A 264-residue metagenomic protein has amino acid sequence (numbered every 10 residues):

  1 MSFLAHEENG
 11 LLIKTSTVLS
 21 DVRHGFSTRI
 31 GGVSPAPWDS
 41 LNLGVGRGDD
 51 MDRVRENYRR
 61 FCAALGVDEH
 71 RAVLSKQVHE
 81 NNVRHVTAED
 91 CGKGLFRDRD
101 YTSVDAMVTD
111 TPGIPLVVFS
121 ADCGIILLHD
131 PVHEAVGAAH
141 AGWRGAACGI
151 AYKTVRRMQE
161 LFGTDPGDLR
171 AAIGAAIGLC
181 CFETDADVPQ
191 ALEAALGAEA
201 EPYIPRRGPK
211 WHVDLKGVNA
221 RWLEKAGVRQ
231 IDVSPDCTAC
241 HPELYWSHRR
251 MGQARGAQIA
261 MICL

Functional and structural regions predicted by a protein language model:
M1-L264: Active-site microenvironment for binding and transforming phosphate-containing groups
